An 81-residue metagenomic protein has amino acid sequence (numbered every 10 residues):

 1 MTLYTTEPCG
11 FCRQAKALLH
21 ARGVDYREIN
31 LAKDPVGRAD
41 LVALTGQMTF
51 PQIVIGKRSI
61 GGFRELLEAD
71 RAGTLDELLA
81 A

Functional and structural regions predicted by a protein language model:
M1-D25: Local sequence-structure signature of Cys/Sec-based thiol-disulfide redox active-site neighborhoods
E7, E28, E65: Acidic-residue sensor for enzyme active/binding pockets
G10, V36, G61: Short alpha-helical
Q14, L18, G23, A43 (+2 more regions): Non-catalytic interaction surface on structured domains
Y26-E28, S59: Conserved beta-strand scaffold positions in the cores of enzyme catalytic domains, especially in NTP/NDP-utilizing
N30-M48, T74, L78-A81: Thioredoxin-like thiol-disulfide oxidoreductase module
I55-A81: Non-catalytic, surface beta->alpha helical segment in thiol-disulfide oxidoreductase systems
